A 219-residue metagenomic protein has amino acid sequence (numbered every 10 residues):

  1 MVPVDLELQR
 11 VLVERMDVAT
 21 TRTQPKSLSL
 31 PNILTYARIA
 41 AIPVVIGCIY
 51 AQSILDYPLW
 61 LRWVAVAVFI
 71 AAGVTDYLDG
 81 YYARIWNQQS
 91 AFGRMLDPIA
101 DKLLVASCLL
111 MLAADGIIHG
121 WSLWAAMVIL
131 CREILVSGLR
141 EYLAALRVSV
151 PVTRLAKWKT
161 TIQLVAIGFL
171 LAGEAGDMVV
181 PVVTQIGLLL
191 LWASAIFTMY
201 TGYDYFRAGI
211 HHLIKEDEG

Functional and structural regions predicted by a protein language model:
V2-G219: Alpha-helical transmembrane bundles and membrane-interface segments of multipass inner-membrane proteins
